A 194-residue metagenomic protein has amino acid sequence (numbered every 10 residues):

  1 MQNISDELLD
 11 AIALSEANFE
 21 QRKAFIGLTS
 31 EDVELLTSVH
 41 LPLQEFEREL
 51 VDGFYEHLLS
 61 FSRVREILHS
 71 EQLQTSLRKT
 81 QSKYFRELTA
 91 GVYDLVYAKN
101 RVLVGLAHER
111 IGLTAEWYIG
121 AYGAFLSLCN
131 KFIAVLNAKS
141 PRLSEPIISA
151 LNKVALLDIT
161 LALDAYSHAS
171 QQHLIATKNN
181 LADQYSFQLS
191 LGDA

Functional and structural regions predicted by a protein language model:
M1, G27-L28, F61-E71, D94-V96: Short N-terminal helix-initiation segments at or just after the protein's N-terminus
M1-S15, F25, F85-D193: Long, amphipathic alpha-helical coupling/dimerization segments that relay conformational signals between
Q2-S62: Basic/polar, acidic-poor N-terminal "presequence/leader" segments that form or can form short amphipathic helices
E31, L35-F46, R65-L73, L77 (+2 more regions): Non-transmembrane, amphipathic alpha-helical segments
H40, Y55, R65, G105 (+1 more regions): Amphipathic alpha-helical segments within well-ordered protein domains
E49-D52, K79, V102: A generic alpha-helix surface/boundary motif
F54-Y55, L59-T89: Structured interaction and signal-relay segments at domain junctions
